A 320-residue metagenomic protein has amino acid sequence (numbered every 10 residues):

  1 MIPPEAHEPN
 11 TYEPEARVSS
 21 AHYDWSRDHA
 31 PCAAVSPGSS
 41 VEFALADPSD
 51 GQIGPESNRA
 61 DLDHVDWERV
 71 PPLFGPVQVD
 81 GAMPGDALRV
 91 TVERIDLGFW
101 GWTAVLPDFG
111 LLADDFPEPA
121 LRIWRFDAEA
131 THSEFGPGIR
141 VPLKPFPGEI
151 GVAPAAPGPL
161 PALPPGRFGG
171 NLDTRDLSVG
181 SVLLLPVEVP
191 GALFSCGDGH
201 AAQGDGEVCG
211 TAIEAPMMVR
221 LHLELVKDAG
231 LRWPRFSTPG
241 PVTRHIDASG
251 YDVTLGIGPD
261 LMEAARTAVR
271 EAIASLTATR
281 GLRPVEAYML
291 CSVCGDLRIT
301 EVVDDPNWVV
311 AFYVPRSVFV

Functional and structural regions predicted by a protein language model:
I2-V65: N-terminal, Lys/Arg-enriched amphipathic/low-complexity engagement segments that precede the first folded domain
A16-R27, D66-F74, L160-F168: Short, structured beta-strand/loop micro-motifs enriched in basic residues and often containing a Trp
F43, A87-V90, L185: A generic structural signal for residues embedded in beta-strands
P48-R59, I95-V105, G191-A201, T300-V303: Short, Lys/Arg- and Gly-enriched loop/turn segments at beta-strand edges
R94-L184: Intrinsically disordered, low-complexity linker/loop segments enriched in Gly/Pro and charged/polar residues
L143-N171, R175-L177, S181-L261, I273: Conserved mixed alpha/beta catalytic, RNA-binding, or beta-rich assembly cores of soluble enzyme, regulatory
